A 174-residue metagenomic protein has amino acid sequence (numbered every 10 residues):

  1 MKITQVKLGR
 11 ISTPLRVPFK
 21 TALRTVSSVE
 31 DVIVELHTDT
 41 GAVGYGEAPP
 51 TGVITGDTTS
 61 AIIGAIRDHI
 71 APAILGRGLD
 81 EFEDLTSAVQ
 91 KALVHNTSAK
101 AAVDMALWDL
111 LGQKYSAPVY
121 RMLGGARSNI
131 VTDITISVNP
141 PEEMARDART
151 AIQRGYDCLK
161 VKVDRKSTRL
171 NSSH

Functional and structural regions predicted by a protein language model:
M1, A101, R154: Structured loop/turn residues at beta-strand edges in well-structured enzyme cores
M1-R10, T21, S87, G112-Q113 (+1 more regions): N-terminal amphipathic alpha-helix/helix-capping segment at the start of soluble metabolic enzymes
M1-T40, Y45-T55: Structured beta-strand/loop patches that form or line metal/cofactor-binding pockets in enzymes
Q5, H37-K114: Metal- or metallocofactor-binding catalytic centers and their adjacent structured scaffolds across diverse enzyme
V26, N96-D104, P140-A145: Glycine-rich anion/phosphate-binding loops
I33, D109, A148: Short glycine-/small-residue-rich flexible loop motifs, especially phosphate/cofactor-binding loops
R121-R169: Metal-dependent enolase-superfamily TIM-barrel catalytic cores that perform enediolate-based chemistry
L170-H174: Positively charged, low-complexity/disordered segments
